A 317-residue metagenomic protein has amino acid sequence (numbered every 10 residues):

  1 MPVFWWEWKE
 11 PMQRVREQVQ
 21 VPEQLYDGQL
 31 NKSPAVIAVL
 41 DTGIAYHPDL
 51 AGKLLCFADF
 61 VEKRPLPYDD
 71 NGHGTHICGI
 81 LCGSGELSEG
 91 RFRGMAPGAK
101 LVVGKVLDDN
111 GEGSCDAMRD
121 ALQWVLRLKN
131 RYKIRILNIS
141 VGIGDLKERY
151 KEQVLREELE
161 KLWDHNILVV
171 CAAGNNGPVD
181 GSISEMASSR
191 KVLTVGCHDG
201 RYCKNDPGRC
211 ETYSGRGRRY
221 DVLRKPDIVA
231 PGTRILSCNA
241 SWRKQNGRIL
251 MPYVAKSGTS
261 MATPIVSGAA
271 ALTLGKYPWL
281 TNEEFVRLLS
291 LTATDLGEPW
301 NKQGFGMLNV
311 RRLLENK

Functional and structural regions predicted by a protein language model:
P2-V39, V61-D70, R209-G217, N309-R311: N-terminal domain-start motif of subtilase-like serine proteases
Y26-V39, G43-C56, R64-D116, Y132-R135 (+3 more regions): Subtilisin-like serine protease catalytic core
L40-G43, L81-S84, G104-D108, I139-I143 (+6 more regions): Active-site-proximal beta-strand/loop segments in catalytic clefts of secreted hydrolases
D41, D49, A187-G275: Extracellular S/T/G-rich loop segment that most often corresponds to the catalytic His/Ser-adjacent loop
Y46, L87, N175-G181, R201-C203: Active-site environment of divalent metal-dependent phosphoester hydrolases
H76-I80, D120, P264-L272: Short amphipathic alpha-helical face segments that pack within enzyme cores and frequently flank/anchor catalytic
V106-K191, Y220-L223, S241-R243, G247-S257 (+2 more regions): Substrate-binding/access-modulating region of protease and related hydrolase catalytic domains
I134-N138, G275-K317: C-terminal subdomain of the subtilisin-like protease fold in secreted/lumenal serine endopeptidases
